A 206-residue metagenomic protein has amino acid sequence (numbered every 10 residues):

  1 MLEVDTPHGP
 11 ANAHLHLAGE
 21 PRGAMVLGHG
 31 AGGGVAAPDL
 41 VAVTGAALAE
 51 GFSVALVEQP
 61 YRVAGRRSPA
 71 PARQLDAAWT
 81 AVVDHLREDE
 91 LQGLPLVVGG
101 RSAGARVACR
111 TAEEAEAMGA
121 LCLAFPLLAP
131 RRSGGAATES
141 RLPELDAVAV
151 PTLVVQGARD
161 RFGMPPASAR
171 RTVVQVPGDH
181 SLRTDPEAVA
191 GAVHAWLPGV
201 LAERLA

Functional and structural regions predicted by a protein language model:
V4-P95, V107, R141, Q175: Serine-hydrolase catalytic machinery in alpha/beta-hydrolase-like enzymes
V98-G100, L123: Short beta-strand immediately N-terminal to the catalytic nucleophile in serine-hydrolase-like folds
G100-G104, A108: Gly/Ala-rich beta-loop-alpha elbow adjacent to hydrolase catalytic centers
V107-T111, R131: Hydrolases whose catalytic domains are alpha/beta-hydrolase-1, hotdog thioesterase, or metallo-beta-lactamase-like
E116-A129: A conserved short beta-strand
V148, V154-Q156: Short beta-strand/loop motif that positions the catalytic acidic residue of the alpha/beta-hydrolase fold
G157, R161-P166: Conserved alpha/beta-hydrolase "acid-adjacent" motif
G178-G191: Catalytic histidine-centered segment of alpha/beta-hydrolase-like enzymes
